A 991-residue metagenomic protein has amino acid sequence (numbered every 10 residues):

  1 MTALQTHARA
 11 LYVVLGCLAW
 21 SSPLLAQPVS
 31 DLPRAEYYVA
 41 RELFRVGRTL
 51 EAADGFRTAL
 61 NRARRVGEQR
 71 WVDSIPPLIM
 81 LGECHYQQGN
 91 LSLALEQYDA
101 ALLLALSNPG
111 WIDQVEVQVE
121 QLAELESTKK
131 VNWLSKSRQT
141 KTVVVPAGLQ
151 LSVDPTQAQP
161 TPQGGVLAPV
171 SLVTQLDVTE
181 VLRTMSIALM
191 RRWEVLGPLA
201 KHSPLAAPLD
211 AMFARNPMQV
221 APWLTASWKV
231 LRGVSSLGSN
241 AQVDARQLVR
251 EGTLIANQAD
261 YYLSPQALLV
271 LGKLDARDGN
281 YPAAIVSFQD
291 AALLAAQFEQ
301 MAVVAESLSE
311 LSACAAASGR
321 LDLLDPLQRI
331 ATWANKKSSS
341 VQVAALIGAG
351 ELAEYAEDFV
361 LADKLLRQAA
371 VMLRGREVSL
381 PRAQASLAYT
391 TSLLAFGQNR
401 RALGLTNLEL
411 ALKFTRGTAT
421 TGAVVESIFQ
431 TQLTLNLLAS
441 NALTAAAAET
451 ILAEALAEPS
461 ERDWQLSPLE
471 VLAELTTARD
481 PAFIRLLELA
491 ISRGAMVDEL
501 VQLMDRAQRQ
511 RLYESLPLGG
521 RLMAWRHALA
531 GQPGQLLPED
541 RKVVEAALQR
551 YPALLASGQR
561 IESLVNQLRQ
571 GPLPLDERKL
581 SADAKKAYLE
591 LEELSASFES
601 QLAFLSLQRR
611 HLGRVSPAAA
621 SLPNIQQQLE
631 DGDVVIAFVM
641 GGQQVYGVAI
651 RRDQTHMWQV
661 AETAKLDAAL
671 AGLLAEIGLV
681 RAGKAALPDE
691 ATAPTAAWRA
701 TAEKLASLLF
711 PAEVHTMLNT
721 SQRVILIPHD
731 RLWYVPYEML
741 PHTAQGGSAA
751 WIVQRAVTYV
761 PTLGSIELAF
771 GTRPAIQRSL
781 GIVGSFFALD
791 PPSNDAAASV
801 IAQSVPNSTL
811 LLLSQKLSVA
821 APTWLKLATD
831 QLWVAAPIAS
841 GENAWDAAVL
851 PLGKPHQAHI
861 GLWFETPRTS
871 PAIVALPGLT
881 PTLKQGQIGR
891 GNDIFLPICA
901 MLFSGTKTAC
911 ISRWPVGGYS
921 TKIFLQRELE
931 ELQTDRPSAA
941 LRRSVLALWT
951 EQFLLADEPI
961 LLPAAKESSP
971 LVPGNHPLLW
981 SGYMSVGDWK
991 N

Functional and structural regions predicted by a protein language model:
R34, P76, T225-S227, Q266 (+7 more regions): Residue register of alpha-helical TPR repeats
A52, A94, L205, A245 (+6 more regions): Single-residue signature of alpha-solenoid repeat helices
T58-R64, A100-L104, P109-G110, D210-P217 (+7 more regions): Amphipathic alpha-helical segments of tetratricopeptide repeats
R401-E409, K413-R416, N441-G746, R773-I782 (+1 more regions): Amphipathic alpha-helical protein-protein interaction segments
R652-D653, H729-D790, P963, V972-N991: Boundary/activation segment at the start of structured domains
A682-D689, P694, F710, D730-L732 (+1 more regions): A domain-level signal for caspase-like cysteine endopeptidase catalytic cores and their zymogen-processing architecture
T758-I766, L827-R927: Catalytic cores of nucleophile-dependent amide-cleaving enzymes
T921-N991: An often Trp-containing, charged/polar helix-loop segment at the C-terminal end of enzyme catalytic cores
